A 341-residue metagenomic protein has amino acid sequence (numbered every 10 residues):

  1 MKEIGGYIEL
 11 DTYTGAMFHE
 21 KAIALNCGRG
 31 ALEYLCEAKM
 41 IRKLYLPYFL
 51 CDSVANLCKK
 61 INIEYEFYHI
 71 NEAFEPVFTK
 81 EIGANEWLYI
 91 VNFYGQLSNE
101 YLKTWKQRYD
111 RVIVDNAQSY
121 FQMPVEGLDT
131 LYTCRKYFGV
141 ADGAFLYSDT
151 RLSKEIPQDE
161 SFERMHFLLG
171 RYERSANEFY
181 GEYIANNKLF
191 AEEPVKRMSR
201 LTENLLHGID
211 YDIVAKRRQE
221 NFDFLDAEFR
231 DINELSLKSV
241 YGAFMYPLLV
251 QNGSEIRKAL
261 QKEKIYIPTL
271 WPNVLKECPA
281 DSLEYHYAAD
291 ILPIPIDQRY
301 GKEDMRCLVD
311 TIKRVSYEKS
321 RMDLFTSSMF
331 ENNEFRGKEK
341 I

Functional and structural regions predicted by a protein language model:
M1-F18, A176-K196, R321-I341: N-terminal "arm"/small-domain region of PLP-dependent enzymes with the aminotransferase-like
E3, K262, E277-I341: PLP-dependent enzyme catalytic core of the Aspartate aminotransferase-like
I4-F18, A22, N26, G30-R111 (+1 more regions): PLP-dependent aminotransferase-like
G127-G170: Active-site PLP attachment segment
F162-G208, D212: Extended, charge-rich helix/loop segments that form flexible, surface "patches" used to engage negatively charged
G170-Y172, L237-G242, G253-I291, D323-F325: Conserved PLP cofactor-binding pocket of PLP-dependent enzymes
R197-D226, E234-L248: Conserved glycine-rich beta-strand-loop-beta hairpin in the small C-terminal domain of fold type I
